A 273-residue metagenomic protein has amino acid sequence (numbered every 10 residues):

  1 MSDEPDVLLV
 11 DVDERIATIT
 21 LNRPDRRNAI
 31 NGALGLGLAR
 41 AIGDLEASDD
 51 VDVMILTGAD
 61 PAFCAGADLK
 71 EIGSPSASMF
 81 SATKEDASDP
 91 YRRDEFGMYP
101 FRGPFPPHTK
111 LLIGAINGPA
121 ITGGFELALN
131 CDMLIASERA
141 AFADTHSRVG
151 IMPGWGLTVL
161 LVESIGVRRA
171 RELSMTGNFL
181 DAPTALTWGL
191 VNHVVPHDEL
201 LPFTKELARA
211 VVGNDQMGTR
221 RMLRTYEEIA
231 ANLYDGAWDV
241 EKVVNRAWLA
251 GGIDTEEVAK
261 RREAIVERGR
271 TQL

Functional and structural regions predicted by a protein language model:
M1-E14, G177-A182, P202, E206-L273: C-terminal alpha-helix plus adjacent terminal tail
M1-P61, G73-P75: Conserved CoA-thioester-binding segment of acyl-CoA-metabolizing enzymes
D3-V7, A39-G43, G97-R102, A120-I121 (+2 more regions): A generic local structural motif
I19, L56, D68, L127-A128 (+4 more regions): Hydrophobic/aromatic residues within transmembrane alpha-helices of multi-pass small-molecule transporters
L34-L38, L200, E241: Hydrophobic alpha-helical membrane-association signature
G37-A39, G43, L69-N117, R270-T271: An acidic, glycine-rich surface segment that forms the CoA-thioester-binding/catalytic face of crotonase-fold enzymes
P61-A65, K70, I121, Y226-I229: Short, active-site-adjacent cap segments at secondary-structure transitions
G103-M217: Crotonase-fold acyl-CoA enzyme core
